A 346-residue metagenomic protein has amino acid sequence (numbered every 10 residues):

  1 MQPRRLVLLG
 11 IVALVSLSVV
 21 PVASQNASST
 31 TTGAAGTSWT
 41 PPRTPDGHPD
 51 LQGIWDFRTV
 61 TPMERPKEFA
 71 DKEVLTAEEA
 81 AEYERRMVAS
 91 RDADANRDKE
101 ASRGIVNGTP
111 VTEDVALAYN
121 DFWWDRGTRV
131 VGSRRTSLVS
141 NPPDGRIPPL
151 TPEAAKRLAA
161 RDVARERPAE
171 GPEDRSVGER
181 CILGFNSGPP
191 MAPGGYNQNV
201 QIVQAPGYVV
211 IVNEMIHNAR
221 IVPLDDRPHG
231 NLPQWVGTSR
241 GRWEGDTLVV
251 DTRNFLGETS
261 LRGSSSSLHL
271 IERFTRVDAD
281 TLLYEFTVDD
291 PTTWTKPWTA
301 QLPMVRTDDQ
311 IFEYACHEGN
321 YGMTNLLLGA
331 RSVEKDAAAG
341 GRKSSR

Functional and structural regions predicted by a protein language model:
Q2-R346: PEST-like low-complexity, intrinsically disordered acidic/proline/serine-rich tracts that flank trafficking/processing
